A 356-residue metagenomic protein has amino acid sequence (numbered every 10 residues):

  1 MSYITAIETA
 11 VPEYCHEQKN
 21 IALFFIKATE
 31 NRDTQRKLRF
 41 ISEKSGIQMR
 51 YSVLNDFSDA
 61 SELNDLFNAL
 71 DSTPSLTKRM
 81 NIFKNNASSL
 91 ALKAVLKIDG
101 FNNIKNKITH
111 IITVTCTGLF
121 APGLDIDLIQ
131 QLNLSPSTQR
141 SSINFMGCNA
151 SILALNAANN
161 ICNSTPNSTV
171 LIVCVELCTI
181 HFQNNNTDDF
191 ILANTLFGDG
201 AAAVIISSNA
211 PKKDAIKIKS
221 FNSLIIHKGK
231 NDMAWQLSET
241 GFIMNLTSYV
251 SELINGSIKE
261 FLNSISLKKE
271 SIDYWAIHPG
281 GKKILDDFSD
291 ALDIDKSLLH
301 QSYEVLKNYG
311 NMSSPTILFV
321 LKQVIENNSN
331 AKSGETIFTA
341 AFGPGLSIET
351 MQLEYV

Functional and structural regions predicted by a protein language model:
M1-I82, T169, N184-E252, G256 (+3 more regions): Condensing-enzyme catalytic core mediating Claisen C-C bond formation in acyl metabolism
C15-H16, P122-I126, L155-N156, H181-N186 (+2 more regions): Short acidic, glycine/serine/threonine-rich loops at helix termini
S45-L134, K269-L285: Conserved beta-ketoacyl condensing-enzyme motif
P74, N106-H110, Q130-N144, N184-D189 (+1 more regions): Glycine/charged-rich beta-loop-alpha catalytic/anionic-binding loops adjacent to active sites
A94-I108, S257-D273, L292, V324-A331: Phosphate/pyrophosphate-binding loops at sites that engage ATP/ADP/AMP, CoA/4′-phosphopantetheine, polyphosphate
C116-T117, S135-S137, S142-N163, N255 (+1 more regions): Claisen-condensing/thiolase-fold acyl-transfer catalytic domains that form or cleave C-C bonds in fatty acid
L119-L134, I172-Q183, N231-M233, L285-L299: Acidic-glycine-rich active-site phosphate/pyrophosphate-binding loop
P136-S137, I143, L153-A157, C174-D199: Active-site glycine-rich loop that binds ribose-phosphate moieties when present
